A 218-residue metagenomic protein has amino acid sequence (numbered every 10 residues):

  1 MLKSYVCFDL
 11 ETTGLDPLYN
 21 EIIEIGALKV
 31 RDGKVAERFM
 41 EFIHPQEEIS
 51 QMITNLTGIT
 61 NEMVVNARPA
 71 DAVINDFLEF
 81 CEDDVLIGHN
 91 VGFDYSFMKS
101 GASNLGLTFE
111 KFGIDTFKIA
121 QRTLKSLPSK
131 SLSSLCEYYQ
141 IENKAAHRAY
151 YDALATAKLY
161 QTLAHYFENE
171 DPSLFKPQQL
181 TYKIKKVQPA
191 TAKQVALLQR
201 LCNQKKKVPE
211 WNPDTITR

Functional and structural regions predicted by a protein language model:
M1-F112, K125-H147: Conserved non-catalytic scaffold segment of RNase H-like nuclease domains
T12-G14, K118, A155: Short, glycine/acidic-enriched loop or turn micro-motifs at the edges of active sites
D115-R122: Short, flexible loop segments at boundaries between secondary-structure elements
A146-A149, P213-D214: Acidic carboxylate-rich catalytic motifs and surrounding loops in phosphoryl-/glycosyl-chemistry enzymes
R148-Q161: Acidic, divalent-metal-coordinating active-site segment for phosphoryl/phosphodiester hydrolysis, typified by short
Q161-R218: Acidic two-metal-ion nuclease catalytic site recognized across multiple nuclease folds, prominently DnaQ/RNase D-T
